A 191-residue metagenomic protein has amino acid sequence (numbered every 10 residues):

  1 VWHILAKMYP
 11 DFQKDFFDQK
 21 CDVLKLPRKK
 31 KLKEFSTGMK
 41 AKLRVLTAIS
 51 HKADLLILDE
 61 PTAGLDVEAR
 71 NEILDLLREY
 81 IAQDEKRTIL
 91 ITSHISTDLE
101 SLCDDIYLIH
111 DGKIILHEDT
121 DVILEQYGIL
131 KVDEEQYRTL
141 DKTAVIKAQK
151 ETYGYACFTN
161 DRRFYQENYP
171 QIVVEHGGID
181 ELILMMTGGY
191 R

Functional and structural regions predicted by a protein language model:
V1-R44: ABC-family P-loop ATPase nucleotide-binding domains
K52: Conserved catalytic motifs of ABC-family nucleotide-binding domains
L56-E60, L65: Catalytic Walker B motif of ABC-type/P-loop ATPase nucleotide-binding domains
V67-A69: Helix N-cap at the start of a conserved alpha-helix in ABC-type nucleotide-binding domains
L74, R78-L90, H94-T159: ABC transporter nucleotide-binding domain
V145-R191: C-terminal coupling/interaction segments
